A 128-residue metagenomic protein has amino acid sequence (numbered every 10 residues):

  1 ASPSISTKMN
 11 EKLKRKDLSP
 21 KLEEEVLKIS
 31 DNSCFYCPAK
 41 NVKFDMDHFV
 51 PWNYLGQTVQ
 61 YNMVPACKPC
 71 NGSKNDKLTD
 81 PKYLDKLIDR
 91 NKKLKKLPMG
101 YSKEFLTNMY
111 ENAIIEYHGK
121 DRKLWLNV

Functional and structural regions predicted by a protein language model:
A1-E11, L78-V128: Extended charged
A1-S33: Short, charged surface segments at domain edges that flank catalytic/cofactor-binding sites
S19, P38-D45, L55, K92-K103: Generic structural signal for short, solvent-exposed loop/turn connectors between secondary structure elements
Y36-P65, K74-K86: Histidine-centered nuclease catalytic patch
